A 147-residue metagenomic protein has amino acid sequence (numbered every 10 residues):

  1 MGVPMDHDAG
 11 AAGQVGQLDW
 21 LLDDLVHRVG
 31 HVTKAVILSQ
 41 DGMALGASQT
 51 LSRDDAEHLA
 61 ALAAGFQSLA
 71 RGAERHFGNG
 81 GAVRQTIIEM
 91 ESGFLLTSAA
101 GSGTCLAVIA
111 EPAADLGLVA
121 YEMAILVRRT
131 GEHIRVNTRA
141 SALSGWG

Functional and structural regions predicted by a protein language model:
G2-V32, D41-G147: Acidic, low-complexity cytosolic segments
